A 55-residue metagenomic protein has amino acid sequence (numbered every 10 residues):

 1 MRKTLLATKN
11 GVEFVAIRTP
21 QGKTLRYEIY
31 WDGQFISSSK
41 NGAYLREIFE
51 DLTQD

Functional and structural regions predicted by a protein language model:
M1-R26: Short N-terminal "domain-start" leader segments that mark the transition from disordered tails or signal peptides into
L25-D32, I36-D55: A short, charged, amphipathic alpha-helix used as a generic interaction element across diverse proteins
